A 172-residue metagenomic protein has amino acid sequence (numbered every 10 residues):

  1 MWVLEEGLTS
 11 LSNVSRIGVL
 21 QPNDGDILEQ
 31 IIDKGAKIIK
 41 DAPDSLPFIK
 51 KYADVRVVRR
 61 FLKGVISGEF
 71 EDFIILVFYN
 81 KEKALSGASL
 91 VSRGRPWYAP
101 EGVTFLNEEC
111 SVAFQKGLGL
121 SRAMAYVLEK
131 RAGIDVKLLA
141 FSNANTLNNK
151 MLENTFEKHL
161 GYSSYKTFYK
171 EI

Functional and structural regions predicted by a protein language model:
L4-I38: A short beta-loop-alpha structural element at the N-terminal edge of CoA-dependent acyl/N-acetyltransferase catalytic
K40-K63: Conserved GNAT-fold acetyl-CoA-binding loop/helix
R60-V77: A short helix-loop-beta-strand connector motif used in the catalytic cores of GNAT acetyltransferases and, in some
V77, A84-G94: Conserved beta-strand in the GNAT
R95-E108: A conserved beta-turn-beta hairpin within the catalytic core of GNAT-like acetyltransferases that forms part
L106-L120: A short, internal acetyl-CoA/4′-phosphopantetheine-binding micro-motif in the GNAT/acyltransferase core
G117-K130: Conserved acetyl-CoA-binding loop-helix of GNAT-fold acetyltransferases
L139-E153: Conserved beta-strand-loop-alpha-helix junction that forms the acyl-donor binding cleft
